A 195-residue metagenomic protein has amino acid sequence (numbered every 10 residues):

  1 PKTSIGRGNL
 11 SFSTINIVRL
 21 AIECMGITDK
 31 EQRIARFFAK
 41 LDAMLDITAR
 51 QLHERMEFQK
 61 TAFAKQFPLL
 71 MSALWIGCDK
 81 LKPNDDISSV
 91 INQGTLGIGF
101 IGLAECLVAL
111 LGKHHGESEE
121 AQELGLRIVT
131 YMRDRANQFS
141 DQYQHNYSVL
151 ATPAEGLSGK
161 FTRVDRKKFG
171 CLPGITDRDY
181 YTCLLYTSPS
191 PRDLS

Functional and structural regions predicted by a protein language model:
P1-A109, H114: Structured mid-domain segments that build the active-site/substrate or prosthetic-cofactor binding neighborhood
H53, V108-H115, R133, N137-D141 (+1 more regions): Hydrophobic alpha-helix feature that most strongly marks membrane-spanning transmembrane helices and their immediate
F58-S72, E119-Q122, D141-P153: Short, glycine/acidic-rich hinge or "gate" loops at secondary-structure transitions that mediate conformational
M71-C78, V129-R135, E155-T162: Eukaryote-specific, cytoplasm-facing alpha-helical/coiled-coil scaffolding segments in long proteins
G99-G102, L124, H145: Residue-level detector of well-ordered alpha-helical segments, enriched for hydrophobic/aromatic packing positions
G116-A136: Short secondary-structure subsegments characteristic of cysteine-rich extracellular domains
Q142-Y180: Extended amphipathic alpha-helical segments with heptad-repeat/coiled-coil character used for oligomerization, fusion
Y186-P189, D193-S195: Single conserved hydrophobic/aromatic residue that forms the stacking wall/gate of nucleotide- or nucleobase-binding
